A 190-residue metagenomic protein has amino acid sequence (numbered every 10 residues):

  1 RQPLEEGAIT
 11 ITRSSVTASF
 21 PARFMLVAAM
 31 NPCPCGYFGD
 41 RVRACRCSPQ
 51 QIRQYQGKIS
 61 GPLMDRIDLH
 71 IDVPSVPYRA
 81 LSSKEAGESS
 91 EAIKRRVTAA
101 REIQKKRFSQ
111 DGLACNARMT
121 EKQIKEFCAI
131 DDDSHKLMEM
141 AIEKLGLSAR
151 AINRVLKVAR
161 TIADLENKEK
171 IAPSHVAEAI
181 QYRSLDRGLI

Functional and structural regions predicted by a protein language model:
P3-I190: Basic, amphipathic alpha-helical bundle interface domains used for macromolecular binding and assembly
